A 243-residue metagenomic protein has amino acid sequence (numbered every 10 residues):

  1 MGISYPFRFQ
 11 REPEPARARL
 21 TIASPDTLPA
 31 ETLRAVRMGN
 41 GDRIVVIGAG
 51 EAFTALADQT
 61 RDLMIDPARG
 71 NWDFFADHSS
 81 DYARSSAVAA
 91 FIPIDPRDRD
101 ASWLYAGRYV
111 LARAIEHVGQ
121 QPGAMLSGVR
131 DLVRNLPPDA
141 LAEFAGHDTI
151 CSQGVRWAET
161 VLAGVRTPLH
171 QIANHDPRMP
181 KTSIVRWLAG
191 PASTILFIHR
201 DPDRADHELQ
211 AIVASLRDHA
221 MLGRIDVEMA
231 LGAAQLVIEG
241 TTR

Functional and structural regions predicted by a protein language model:
M1, Y5-F7: Short hydrophobic short-linear motifs embedded in intrinsically disordered terminal tails or helical linkers
G2, P13-P15, T21-A23, L28-T242: P-loop NTPase motor domains
F9-R11: Short N-terminal leader segment in a subset of presequences, especially plant chloroplast and some mitochondrial
